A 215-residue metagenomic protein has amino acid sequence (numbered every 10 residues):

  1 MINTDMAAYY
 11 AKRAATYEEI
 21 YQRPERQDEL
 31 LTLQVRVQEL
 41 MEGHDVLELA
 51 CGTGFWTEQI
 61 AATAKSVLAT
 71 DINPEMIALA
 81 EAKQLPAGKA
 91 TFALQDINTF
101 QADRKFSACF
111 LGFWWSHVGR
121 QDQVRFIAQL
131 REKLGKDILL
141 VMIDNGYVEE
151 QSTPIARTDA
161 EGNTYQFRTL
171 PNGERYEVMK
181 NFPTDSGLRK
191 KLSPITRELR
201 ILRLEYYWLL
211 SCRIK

Functional and structural regions predicted by a protein language model:
M1-M41: Conserved class I S-adenosyl-L-methionine
H44-G52: Conserved class I S-adenosyl-L-methionine
T53-T99: Class I SAM-dependent methyltransferase SAM/SAH-binding core
F110: A conserved beta-strand element that flanks and buttresses the S-adenosyl-L-methionine
F113-W114: Short catalytic micro-motifs in class I SAM-dependent methyltransferases
V124-K136: A short glycine-rich, Lys/Arg-flanked "PGG" loop and its adjoining helix->strand segment in the class I
I143-L192: C-terminal alpha-helical "lid/dimerization" subdomain adjacent to the S-adenosyl-L-methionine
V178-K215: Conserved Class I S-adenosyl-L-methionine
